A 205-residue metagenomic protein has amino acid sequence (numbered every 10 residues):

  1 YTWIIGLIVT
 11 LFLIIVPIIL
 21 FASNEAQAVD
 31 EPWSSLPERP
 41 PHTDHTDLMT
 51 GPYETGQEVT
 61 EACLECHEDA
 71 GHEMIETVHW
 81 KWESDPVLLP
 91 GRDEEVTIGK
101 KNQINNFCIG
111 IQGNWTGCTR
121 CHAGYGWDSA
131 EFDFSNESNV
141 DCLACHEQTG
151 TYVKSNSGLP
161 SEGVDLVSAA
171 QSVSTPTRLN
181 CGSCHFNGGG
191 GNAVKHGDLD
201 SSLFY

Functional and structural regions predicted by a protein language model:
T2-G6, T10-Y205: Sequence context of c-type cytochrome heme-c attachment sites
